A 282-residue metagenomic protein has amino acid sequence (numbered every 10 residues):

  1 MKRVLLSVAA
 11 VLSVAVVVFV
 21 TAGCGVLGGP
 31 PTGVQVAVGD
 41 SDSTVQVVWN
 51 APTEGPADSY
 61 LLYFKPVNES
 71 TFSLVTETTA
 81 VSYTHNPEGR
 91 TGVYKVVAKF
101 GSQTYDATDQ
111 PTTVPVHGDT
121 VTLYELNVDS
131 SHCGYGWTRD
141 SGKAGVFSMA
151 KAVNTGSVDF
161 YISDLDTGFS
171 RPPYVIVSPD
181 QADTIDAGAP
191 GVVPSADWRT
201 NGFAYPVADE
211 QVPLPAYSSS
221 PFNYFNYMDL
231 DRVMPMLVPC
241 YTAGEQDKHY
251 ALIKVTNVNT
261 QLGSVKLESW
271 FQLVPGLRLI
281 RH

Functional and structural regions predicted by a protein language model:
M1-L12: Bacterial N-terminal signal peptides that target proteins for export
F19-G23: C-terminal motif of bacterial Sec signal peptides marking the signal peptidase cleavage site
C24-P56, F100-V128: Pro/Thr/Ser/Gly-rich low-complexity, intrinsically disordered linker/stalk tracts
N50-T71: Solvent-exposed loop/turn segments flanking beta-strands in beta-repeat/beta-sandwich domains
A57, G89-V93, V233: Extracellular Ig-like/FN3 beta-sandwich strand-entry sites
S73-T79: Short beta-strand segments within Ig-like beta-sandwich modules, predominantly Fibronectin type-III
T84-D106: Beta-strand-rich modules
D109-H282: Surface-exposed, beta-sheet-biased, low-hydrophobicity segments with strongly acidic/polar composition
